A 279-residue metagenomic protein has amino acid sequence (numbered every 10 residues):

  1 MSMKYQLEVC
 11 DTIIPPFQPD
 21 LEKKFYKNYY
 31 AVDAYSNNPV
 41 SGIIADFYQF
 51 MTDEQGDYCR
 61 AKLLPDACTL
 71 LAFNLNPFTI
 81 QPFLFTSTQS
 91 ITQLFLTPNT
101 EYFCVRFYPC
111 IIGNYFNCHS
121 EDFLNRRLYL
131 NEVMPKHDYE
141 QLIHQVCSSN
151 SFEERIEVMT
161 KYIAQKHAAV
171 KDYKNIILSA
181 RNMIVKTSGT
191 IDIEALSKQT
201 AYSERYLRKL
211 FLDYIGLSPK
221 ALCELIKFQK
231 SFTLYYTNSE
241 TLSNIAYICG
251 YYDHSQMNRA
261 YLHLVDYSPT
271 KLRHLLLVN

Functional and structural regions predicted by a protein language model:
M1-L178, V185-K186, D192-E194, T200-E204 (+4 more regions): Alpha-helical bundle regulatory/interaction domains
D172-Y173, M183-I184, F211-Y235, A260-L277: Alpha-helical DNA-contacting segments of helix-turn-helix folds
S239: Cytosolic nucleotide-binding catalytic cores of signal-transduction proteins
